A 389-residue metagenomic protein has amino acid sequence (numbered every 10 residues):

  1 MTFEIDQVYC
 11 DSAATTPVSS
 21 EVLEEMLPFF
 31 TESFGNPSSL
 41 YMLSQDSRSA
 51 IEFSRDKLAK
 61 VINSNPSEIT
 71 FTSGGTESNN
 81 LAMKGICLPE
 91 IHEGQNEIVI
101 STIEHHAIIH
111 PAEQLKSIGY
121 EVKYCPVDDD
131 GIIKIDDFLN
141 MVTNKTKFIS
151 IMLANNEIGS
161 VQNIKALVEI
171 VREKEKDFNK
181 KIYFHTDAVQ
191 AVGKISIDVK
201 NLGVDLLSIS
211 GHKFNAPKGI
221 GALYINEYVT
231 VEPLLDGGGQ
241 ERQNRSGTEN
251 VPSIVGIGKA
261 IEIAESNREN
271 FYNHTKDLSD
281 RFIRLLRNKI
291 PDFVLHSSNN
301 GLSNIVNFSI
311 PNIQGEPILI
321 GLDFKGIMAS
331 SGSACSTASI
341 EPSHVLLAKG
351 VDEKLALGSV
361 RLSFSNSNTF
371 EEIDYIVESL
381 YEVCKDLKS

Functional and structural regions predicted by a protein language model:
M1-S389: Pyridoxal 5′-phosphate
